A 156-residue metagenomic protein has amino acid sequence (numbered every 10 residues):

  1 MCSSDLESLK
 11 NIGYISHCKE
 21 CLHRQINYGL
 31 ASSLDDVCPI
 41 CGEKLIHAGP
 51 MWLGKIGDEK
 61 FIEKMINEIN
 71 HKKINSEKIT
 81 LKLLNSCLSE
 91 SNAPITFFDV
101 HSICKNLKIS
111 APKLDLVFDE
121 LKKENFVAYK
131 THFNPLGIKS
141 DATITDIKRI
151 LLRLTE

Functional and structural regions predicted by a protein language model:
C2-S3: Short, small-residue-biased leader/transition segments that mark boundaries at the very start of proteins
S8-N11, G54: Basic, glycine-/proline-tolerant helical and adjacent loop/strand elements that line or dock onto nucleic-acid
N11-Y14, S32-L34: Short metal-coordination and nucleic-acid-contact micro-motifs, chiefly zinc-binding Cys/His arrays
C18-C21, C38-C41: Short cysteine-rich clusters marking metal-coordination/redox-active sites
Q25-I26, L45: Cys/His-rich microdomains that often coordinate metals
G29-C38, H47-D58: Short cysteine/histidine-rich zinc-coordinating motifs and their immediately flanking basic loops
G49-A111: Extended interfacial segments that mediate partner engagement and assembly in macromolecular machines
S86-E156: C-terminal target-recognition/interaction regions appended to catalytic cores
